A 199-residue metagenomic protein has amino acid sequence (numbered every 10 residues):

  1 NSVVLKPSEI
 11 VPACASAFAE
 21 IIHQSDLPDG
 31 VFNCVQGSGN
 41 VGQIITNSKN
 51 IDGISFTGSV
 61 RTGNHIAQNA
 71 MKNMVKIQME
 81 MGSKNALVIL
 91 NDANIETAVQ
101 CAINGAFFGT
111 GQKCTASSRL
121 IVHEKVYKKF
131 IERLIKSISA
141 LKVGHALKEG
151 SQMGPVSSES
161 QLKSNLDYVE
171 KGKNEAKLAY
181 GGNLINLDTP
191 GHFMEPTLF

Functional and structural regions predicted by a protein language model:
N1-T97: Rossmann-like NAD(P) dinucleotide-binding subdomain of oxidoreductase/dehydrogenase enzymes
G53, R61-F199: ALDH superfamily catalytic-core signature
